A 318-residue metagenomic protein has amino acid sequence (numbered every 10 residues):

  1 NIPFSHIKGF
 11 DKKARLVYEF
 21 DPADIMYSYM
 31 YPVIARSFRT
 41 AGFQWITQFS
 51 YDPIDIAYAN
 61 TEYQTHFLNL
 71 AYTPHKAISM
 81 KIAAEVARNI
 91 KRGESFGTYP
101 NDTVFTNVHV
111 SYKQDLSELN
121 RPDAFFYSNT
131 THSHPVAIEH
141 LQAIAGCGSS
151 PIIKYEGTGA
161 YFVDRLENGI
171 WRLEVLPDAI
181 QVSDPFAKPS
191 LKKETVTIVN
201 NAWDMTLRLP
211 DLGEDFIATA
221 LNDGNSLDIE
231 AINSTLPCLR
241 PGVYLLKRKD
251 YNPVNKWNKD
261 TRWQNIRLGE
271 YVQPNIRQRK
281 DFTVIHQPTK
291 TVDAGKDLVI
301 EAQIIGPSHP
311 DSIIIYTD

Functional and structural regions predicted by a protein language model:
I2-D55, Y63, F67-I82: Catalytic-core region of carbohydrate-active enzymes that cleave or remodel glycosidic bonds
F20-D21, V136-E139, C147-P151, N275-R279 (+2 more regions): Short linear motifs at secondary-structure transitions and domain/linker junctions
D55-D184: Aromatic- and carboxylate-lined catalytic core of secreted/periplasmic carbohydrate-active enzymes
D123-N275: Preference for solvent-exposed, low-hydrophobicity sequence contexts
D260-D318: Glycan-association/targeting regions that enable binding to alpha-glucans and other polysaccharides
